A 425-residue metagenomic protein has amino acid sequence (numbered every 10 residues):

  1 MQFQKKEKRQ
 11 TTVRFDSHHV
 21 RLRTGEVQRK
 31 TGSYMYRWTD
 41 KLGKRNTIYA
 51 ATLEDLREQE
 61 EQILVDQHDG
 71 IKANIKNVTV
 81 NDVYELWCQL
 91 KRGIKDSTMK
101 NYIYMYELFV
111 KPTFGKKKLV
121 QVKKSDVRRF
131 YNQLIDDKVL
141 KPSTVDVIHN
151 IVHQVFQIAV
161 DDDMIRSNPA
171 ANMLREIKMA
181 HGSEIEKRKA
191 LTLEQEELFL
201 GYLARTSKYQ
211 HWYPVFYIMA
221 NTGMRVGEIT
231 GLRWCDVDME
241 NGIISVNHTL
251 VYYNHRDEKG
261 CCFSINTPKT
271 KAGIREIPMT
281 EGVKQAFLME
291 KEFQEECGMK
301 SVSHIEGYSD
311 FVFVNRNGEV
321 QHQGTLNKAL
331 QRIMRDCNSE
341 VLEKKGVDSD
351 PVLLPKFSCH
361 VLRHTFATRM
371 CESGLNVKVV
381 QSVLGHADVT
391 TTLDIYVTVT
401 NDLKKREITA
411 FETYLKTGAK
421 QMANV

Functional and structural regions predicted by a protein language model:
M1-V78, D82-Q89, Y104, R129 (+6 more regions): Basic/aromatic DNA-contact patch characteristic of tyrosine site-specific recombinases
Q2-Q4, N241, Y252-I274, E281-V283 (+3 more regions): C-terminal secondary-structure termini that scaffold catalytic or DNA-interacting sites
T47-I48, L53, K76, C88-P169 (+5 more regions): N-terminal core-binding DNA-recognition domain of tyrosine site-specific recombinases/integrases
P142, D146-N150, D161, I165 (+5 more regions): Basic, Lys/Arg- and aromatic-enriched nucleic-acid-binding interface segment
N172-R175, Q195, G231-E296, K300-Y308: Conserved tyrosine-mediated DNA breakage-rejoining catalytic core shared by Y-recombinases
G182, L250-Y252, L384-A410: Catalytic-site neighborhood detector that most strongly recognizes the C-terminal catalytic loop/helix of tyrosine
G201-W212, I277, F293-S303, Y308-V320 (+2 more regions): Short, basic (Lys/Arg/His-rich) helix/loop patches that form interaction surfaces in the mid-to-C-terminal regions
D236-I243, L375-V397: Short, polar N-cap/turn motifs at the start of nucleic acid-interacting alpha helices
